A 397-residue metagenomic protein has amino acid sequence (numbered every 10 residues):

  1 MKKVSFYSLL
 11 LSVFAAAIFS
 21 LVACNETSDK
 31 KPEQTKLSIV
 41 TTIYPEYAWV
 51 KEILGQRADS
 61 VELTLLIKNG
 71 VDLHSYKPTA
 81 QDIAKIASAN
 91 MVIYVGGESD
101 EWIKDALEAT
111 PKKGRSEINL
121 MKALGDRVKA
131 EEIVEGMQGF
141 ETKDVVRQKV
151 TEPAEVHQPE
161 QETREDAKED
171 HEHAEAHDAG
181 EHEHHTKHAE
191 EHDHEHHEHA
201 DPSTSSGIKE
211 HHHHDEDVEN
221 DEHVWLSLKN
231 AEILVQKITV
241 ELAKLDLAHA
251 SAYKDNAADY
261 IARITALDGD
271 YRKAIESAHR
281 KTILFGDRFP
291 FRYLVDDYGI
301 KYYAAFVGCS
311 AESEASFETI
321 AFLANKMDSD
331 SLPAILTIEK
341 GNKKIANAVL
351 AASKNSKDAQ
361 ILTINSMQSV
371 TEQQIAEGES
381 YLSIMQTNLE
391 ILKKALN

Functional and structural regions predicted by a protein language model:
M1-Y7: Positively charged n-region of N-terminal signal peptides that target proteins for export
S8-S20: Bacterial N-terminal signal peptides
C24-N397: Extracytoplasmic metal-acquisition and chelation regions
